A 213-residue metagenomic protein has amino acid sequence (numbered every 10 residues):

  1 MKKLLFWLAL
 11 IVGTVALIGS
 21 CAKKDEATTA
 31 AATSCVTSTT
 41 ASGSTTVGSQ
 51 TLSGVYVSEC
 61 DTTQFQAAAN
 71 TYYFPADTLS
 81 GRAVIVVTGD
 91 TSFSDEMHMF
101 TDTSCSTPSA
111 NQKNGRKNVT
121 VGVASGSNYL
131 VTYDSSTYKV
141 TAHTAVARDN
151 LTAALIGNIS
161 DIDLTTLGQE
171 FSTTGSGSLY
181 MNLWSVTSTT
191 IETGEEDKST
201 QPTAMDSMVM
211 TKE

Functional and structural regions predicted by a protein language model:
L4-L5, V15-T51, M210-E213: Bacterial Sec-dependent N-terminal signal peptides
W7, C21, T91-F93: Short, intrinsically disordered, charge-biased short linear motifs at domain edges
A32-H98: N-terminal export/targeting and maturation segments
E59-T71, I85-S188, K198-A204, M208-E213: Contiguous, well-ordered beta-strand patches that form the walls/edges of small beta-barrel/beta-sandwich domains
E192: Polar, enzyme-active/binding microenvironments
